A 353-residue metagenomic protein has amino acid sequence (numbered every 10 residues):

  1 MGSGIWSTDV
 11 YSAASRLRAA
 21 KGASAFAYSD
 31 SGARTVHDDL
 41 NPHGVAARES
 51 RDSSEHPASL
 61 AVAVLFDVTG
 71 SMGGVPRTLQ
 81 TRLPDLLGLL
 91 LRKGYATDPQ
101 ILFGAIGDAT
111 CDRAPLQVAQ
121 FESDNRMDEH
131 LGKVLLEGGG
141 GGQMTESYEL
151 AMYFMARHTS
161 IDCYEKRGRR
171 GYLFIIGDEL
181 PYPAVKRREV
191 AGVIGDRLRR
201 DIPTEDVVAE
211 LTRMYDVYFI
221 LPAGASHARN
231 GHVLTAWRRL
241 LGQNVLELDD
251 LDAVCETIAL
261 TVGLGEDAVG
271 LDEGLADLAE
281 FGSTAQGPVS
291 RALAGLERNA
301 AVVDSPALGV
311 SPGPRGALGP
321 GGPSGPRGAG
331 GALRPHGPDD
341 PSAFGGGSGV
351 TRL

Functional and structural regions predicted by a protein language model:
G2-A63, M72-R77, T81, L89-R92: Acidic, polar low-complexity linker/tail segments
D52-E55, R92-Y95, T159-R167: Surface-exposed acidic, glycine-flexible loop patches that form ligand/cofactor-binding and adhesion interfaces
E55-V118, M152: Von Willebrand factor
L79-T81, Q117-F121, R187-I194, T235-W237: Short secondary-structure boundary/capping segments
G107-T110, E179-L180, L221-H227: Short beta-alpha junction loops
R126-R170: Von Willebrand factor
A151-P203: Exposed acidic/Ser/Thr-rich ligand/metal-binding surfaces
A191-R352: Eukaryote-biased recognition of electropositive, low-complexity segments and basic polyanion/acidic-motif-binding
